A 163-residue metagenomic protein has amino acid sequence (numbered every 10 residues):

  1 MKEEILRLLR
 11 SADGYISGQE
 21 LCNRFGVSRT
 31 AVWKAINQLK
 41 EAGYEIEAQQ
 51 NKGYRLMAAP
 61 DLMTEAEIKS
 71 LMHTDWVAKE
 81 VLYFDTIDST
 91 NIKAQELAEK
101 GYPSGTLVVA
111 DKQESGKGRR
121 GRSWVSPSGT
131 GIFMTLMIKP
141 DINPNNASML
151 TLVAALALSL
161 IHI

Functional and structural regions predicted by a protein language model:
K2-A157: N-terminal lobe of the biotin/lipoate ligase/transferase fold
I161-I163: Conserved small/polar residues in nucleotide/adenosyl-binding loops
